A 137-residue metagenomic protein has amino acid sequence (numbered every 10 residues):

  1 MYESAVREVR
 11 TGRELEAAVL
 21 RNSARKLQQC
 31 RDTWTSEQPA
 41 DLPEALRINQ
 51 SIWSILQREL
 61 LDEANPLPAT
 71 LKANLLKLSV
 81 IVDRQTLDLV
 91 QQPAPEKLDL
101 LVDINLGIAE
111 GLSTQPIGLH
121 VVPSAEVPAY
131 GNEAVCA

Functional and structural regions predicted by a protein language model:
M1-D62, K72-A137: N-terminal intrinsically disordered, cationic/polar leader segments that include organellar targeting peptides
